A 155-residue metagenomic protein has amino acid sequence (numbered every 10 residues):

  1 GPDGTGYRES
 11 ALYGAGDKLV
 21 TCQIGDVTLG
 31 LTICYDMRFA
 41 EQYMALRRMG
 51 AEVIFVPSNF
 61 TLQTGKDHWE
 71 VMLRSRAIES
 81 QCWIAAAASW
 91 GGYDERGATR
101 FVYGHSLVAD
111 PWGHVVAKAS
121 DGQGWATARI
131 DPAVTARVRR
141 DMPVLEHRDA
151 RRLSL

Functional and structural regions predicted by a protein language model:
G1-M49, L62-V71, S75, D141-V144: Active-site catalytic loop in hydrolytic enzyme cores
E52: Conserved acidic residues
S58-N59, A87-W90: Short secondary-structure boundary segments
S75-R76, H105: Residues within well-formed alpha-helices
S89-L155: C-terminal beta-strand edge segments of enzyme domains
